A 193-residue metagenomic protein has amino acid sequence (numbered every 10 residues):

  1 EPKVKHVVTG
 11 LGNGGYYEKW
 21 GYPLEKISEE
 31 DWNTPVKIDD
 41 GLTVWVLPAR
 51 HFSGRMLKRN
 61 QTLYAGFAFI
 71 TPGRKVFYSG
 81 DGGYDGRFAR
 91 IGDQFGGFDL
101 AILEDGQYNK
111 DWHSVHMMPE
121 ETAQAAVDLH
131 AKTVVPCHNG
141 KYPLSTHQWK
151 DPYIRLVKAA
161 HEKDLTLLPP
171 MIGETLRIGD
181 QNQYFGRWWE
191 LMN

Functional and structural regions predicted by a protein language model:
E1, K37-D39, E162: Extracellular/periplasmic catalytic domains that process cell-envelope and extracellular macromolecules
P2-K5, P23: Conserved S-adenosyl-L-methionine
H6-V8, G12-K19, K75, G83-I172: Cap/insert and terminal regions of metallo-dependent hydrolase folds
L11, L24, I38, L42-L47 (+9 more regions): Generic detector of leucine side chains in alpha-helical contexts
Y17-E29: Helix-loop-beta element that forms the nucleotide-linked donor phosphate-binding surface in glycosyltransferases
P23-L24, T43, W149-D151, Q183-F185: Short low-complexity, flexible loop/linker segments enriched in glycine and/or proline with clustered acidic
E29-G96, I172-N193: Core dinuclear metal-dependent hydrolase active-site scaffold
